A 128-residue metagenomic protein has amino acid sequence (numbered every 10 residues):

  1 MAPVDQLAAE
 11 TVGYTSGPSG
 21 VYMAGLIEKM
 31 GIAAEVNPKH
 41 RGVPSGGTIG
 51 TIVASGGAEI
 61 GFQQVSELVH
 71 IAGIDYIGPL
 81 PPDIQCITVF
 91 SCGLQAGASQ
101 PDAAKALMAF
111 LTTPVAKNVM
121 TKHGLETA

Functional and structural regions predicted by a protein language model:
M1-A128: Exported/periplasmic ABC-transporter solute-binding proteins
